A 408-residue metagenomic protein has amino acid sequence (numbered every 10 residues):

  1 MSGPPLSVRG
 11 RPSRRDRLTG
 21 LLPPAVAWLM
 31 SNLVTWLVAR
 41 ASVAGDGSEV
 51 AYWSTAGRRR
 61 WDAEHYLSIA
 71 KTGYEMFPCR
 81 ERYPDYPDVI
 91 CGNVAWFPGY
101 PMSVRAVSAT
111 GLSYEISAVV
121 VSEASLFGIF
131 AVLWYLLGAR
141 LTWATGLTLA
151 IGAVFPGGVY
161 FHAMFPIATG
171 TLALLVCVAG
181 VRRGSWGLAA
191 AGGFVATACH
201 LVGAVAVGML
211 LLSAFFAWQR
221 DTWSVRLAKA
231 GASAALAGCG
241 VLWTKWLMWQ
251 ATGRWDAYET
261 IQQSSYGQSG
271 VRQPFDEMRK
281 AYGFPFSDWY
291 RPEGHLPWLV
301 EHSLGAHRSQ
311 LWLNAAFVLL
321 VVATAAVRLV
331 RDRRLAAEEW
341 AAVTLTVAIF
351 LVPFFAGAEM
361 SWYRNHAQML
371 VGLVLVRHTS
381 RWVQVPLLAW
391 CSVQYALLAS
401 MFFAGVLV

Functional and structural regions predicted by a protein language model:
M30-A44, V207-F216, V225-T324, E338-T346: Membrane-lumen/periplasm interface segments of specific transmembrane helices in polyprenyl phosphate-linked
W61-L112, P353, Q368: Short hydrophobic/aromatic helix or loop-helix immediately within or flanking a transmembrane segment in polytopic
D88, G92-P98, M102, T110-G128 (+1 more regions): Loop-to-helix entry region of an early transmembrane alpha helix in multi-pass inner-membrane enzymes
R105-A106, S117-R140, L320-T324: Transmembrane-helix motifs of polytopic, lipid-linked glycan transferases
I116-S117, L133-V154, L172, A337-W340 (+1 more regions): Transmembrane-helix signature of polytopic, membrane-embedded enzymes that assemble or transfer cell-envelope glycans
V121-S125, G146-V176, A196-G208, L212 (+1 more regions): Multi-pass, polyprenyl lipid-linked donor-dependent membrane glycosyltransferases
C177-L188, W218-R220, S380: Membrane-interface transmembrane helices that cradle and orient dolichyl/undecaprenyl
R333-F355: Transmembrane alpha-helix segments characteristic of polytopic inner-membrane glycan-assembly/cell-envelope
